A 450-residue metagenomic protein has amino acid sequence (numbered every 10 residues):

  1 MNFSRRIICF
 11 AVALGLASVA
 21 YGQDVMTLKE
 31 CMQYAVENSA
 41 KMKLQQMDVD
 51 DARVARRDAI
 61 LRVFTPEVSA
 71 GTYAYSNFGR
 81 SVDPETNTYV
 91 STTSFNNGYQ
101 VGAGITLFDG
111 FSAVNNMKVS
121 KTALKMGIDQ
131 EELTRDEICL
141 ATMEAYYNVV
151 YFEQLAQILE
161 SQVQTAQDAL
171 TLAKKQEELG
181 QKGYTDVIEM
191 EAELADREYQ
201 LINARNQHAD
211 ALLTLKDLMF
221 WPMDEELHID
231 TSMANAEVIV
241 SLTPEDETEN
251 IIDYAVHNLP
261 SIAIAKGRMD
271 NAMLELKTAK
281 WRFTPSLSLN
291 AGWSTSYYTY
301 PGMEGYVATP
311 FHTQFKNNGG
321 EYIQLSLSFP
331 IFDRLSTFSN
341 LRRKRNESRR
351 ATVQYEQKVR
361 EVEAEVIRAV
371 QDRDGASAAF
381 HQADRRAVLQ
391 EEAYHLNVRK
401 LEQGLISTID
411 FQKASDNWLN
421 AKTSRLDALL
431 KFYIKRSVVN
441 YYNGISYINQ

Functional and structural regions predicted by a protein language model:
M1-Y34, R205-D253, G305, V438-Q450: Terminal intrinsically disordered/low-complexity segments used for targeting and assembly
G22-T65, G71, M223, D230-E275 (+3 more regions): Bacterial Sec-pathway N-terminal export signals of envelope proteins
Q23-N148, L287, A291, L335-F338 (+1 more regions): Short flexible linkers and secondary-structure junctions
K43-M47, I60-L61, T93, L107-R135 (+6 more regions): Sec/SRP-type N-terminal targeting helices
M47, D196-W221, R385-I445: Short segments within alpha-helical structural elements
G71-I105, M233-T243, K277, N290-F329 (+1 more regions): Small/polar, glycine/serine/threonine/aspartate-rich low-complexity segments that form flexible
E137-Y254, D372, A376, W418: Periplasmic alpha-helical coiled-coil/stalk elements that build and connect Gram-negative outer-membrane
